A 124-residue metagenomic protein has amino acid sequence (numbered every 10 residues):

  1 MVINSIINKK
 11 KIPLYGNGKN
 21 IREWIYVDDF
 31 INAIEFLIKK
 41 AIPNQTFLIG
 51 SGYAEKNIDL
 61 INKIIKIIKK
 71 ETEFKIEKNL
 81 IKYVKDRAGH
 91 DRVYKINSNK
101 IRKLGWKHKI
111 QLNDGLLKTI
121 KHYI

Functional and structural regions predicted by a protein language model:
I3-I124: C-terminal substrate-binding subdomain of Rossmann-fold SDR/epimerase-dehydratase oxidoreductases
